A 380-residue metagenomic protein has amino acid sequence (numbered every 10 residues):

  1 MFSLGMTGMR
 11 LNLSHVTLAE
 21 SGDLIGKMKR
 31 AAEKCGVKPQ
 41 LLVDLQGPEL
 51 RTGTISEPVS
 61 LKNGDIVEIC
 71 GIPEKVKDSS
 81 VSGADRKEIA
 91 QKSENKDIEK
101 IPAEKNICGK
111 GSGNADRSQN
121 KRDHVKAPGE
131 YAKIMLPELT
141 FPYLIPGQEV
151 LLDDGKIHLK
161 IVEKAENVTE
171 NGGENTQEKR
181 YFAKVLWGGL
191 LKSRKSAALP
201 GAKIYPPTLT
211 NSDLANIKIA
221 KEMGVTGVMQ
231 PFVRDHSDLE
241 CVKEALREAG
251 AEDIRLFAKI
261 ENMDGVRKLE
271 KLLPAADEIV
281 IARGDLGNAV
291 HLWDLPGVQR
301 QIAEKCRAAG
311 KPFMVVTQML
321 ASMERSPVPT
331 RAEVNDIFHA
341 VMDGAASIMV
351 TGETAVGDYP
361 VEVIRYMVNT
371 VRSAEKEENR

Functional and structural regions predicted by a protein language model:
M1-K110, R117-R380: Non-catalytic helical/linker scaffolds that mediate oligomerization, partner binding, and domain coupling around large
